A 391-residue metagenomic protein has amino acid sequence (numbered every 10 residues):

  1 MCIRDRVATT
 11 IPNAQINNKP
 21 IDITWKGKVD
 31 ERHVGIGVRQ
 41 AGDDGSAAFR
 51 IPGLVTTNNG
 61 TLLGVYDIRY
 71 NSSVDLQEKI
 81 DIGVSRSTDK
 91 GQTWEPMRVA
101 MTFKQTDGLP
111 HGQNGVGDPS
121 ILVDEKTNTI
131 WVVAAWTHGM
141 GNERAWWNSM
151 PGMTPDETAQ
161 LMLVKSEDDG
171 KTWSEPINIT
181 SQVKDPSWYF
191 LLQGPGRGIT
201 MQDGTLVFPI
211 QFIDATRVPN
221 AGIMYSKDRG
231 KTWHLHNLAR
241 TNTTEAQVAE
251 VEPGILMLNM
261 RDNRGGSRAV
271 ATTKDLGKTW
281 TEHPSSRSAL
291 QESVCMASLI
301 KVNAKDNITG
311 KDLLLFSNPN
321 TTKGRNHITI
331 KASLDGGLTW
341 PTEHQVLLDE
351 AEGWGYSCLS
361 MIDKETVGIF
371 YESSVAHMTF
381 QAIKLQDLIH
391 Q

Functional and structural regions predicted by a protein language model:
M1-D5: Conserved small/polar residues in nucleotide/adenosyl-binding loops
V7-A8, D22, S298: A detector of low-complexity, intrinsically disordered, Ser/Thr/Gly/Pro/Ala-rich segments
V7-I16: A short beta-strand micro-motif common to beta-rich folds, especially ectodomain repeats
I16-N18, S373: Surface-exposed loop/turn motifs at beta-strand-loop junctions within extracellular Ig-like and Fibronectin type III
K19-G27: Edge beta-strands of extracellular beta-sandwich domains
K26-Q391: Asp-box/BNR beta-propeller blade signature and adjacent active/binding-site loops in extracellular glycan-interacting
